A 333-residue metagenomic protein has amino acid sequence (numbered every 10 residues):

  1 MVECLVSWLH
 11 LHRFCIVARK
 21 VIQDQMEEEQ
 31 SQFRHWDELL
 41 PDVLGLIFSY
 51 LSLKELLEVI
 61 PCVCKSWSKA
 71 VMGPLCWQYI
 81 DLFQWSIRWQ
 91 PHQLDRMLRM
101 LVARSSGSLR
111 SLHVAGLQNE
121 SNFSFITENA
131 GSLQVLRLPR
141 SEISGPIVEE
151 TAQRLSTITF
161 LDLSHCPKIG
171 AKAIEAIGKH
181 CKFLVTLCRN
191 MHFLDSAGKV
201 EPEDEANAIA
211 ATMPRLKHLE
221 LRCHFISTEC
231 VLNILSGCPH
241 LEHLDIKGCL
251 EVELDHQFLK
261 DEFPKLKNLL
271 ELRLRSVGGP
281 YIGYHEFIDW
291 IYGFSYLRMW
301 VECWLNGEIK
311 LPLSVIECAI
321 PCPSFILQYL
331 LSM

Functional and structural regions predicted by a protein language model:
V2-M333: The conserved beta-strand core of Leucine-Rich Repeat
